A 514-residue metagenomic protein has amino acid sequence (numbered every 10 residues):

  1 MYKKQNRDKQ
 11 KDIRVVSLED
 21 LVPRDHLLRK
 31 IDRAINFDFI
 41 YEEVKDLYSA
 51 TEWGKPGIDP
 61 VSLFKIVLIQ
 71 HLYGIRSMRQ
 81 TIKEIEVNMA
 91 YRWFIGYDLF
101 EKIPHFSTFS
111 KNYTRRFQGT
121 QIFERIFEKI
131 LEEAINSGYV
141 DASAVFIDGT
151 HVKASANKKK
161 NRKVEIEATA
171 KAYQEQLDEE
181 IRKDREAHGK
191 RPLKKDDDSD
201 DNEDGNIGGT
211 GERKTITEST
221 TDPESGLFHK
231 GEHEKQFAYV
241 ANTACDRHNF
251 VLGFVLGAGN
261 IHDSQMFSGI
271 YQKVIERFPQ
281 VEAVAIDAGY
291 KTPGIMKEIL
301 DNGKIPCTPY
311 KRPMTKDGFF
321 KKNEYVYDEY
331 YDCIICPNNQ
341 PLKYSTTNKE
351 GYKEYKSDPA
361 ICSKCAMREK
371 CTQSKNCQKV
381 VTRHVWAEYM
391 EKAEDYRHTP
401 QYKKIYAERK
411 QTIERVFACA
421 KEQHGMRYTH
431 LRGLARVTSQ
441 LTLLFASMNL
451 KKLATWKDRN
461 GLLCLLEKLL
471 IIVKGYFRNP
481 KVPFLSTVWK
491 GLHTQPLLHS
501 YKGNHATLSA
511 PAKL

Functional and structural regions predicted by a protein language model:
M1-R29: Hydrophobic alpha-helical membrane-insertion signals
K4, V67, G74-V87, Y97-L514: Anion-binding and metal-coordination hotspots
K11, R24, F37, D59 (+2 more regions): Generic alpha-helical segment signature
S17, N36-I40, G57-D59, H105 (+3 more regions): Poly-acidic low-complexity segments
R24-L68, Y73-G74: Basic, short loop/linker segments at the boundary and entry of helix-turn-helix/winged-helix-like folds
Y91-I95: Short amphipathic alpha-helical interface patches used for protein-protein assembly/oligomerization
